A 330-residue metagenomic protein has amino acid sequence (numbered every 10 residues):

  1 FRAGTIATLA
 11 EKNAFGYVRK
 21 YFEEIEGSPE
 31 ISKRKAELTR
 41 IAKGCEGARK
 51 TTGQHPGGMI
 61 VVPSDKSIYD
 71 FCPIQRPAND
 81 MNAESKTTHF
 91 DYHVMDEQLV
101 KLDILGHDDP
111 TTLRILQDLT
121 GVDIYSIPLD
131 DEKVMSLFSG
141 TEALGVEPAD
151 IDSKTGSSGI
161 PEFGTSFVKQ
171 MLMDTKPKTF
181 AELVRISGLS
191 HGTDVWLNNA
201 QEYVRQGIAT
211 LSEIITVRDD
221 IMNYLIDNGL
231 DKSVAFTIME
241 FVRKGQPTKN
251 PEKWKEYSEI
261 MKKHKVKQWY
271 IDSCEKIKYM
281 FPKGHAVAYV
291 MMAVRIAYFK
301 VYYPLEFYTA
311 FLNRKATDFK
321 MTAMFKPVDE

Functional and structural regions predicted by a protein language model:
F1-E330: Noncatalytic, beta-rich nucleic-acid-contacting surfaces in large DNA/RNA-processing enzymes
